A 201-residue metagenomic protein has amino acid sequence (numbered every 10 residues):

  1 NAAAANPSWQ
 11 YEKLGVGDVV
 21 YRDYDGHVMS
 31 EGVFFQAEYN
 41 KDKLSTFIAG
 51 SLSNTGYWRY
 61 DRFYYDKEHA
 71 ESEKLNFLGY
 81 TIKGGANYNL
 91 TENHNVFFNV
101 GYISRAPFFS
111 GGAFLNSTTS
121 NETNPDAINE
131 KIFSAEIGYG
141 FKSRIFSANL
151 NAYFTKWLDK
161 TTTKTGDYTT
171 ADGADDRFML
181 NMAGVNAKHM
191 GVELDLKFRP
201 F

Functional and structural regions predicted by a protein language model:
N1-T91, N116-S117: Signature of Gram-negative outer-membrane beta-barrel scaffolds
H27-E31, N76-Y80, K131-A135, K142-R144 (+2 more regions): Residues that define the transmembrane beta-barrel architecture of outer-membrane proteins
V33-Y39, G84-Y88, I137-S143, A152 (+1 more regions): Residues on the lipid-exposed face of transmembrane beta-strands in outer-membrane beta-barrel proteins
N40-K43, F154-K156, D175-F201: Gram-negative outer-membrane beta-barrel transporters
K41-L44, N89-N93, I132, K142-F146 (+1 more regions): Outer-membrane beta-barrel channels and translocator barrels
T46-G50, I82, V96-F98, A148-L150 (+1 more regions): Transmembrane beta-strands of outer-membrane beta-barrel proteins
G56-F63, K74, Y88-A135, S147 (+1 more regions): Surface-exposed extracellular loop regions of Gram-negative outer-membrane beta-barrel proteins, predominantly
